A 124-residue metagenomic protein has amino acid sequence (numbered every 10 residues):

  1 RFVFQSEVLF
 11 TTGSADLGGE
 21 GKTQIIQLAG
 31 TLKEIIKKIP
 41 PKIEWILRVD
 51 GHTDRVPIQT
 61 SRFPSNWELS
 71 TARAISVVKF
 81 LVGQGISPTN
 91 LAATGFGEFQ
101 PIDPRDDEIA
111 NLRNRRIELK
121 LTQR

Functional and structural regions predicted by a protein language model:
R1, E44-W45: Short edge beta-strands and adjacent turn/loop segments
R1-F2, T23, K37: Charged linear interaction tracts used for macromolecular binding and regulation
R1-L9: Extended, gly/pro-poor, charged amphipathic helical "stalk/hinge" elements that serve as dimerization and scaffold
L9-Q27, W45, H52-R124: Periplasmic OmpA-like peptidoglycan-binding domain that tethers envelope proteins to the cell wall
K33-K42: Alpha-helix termini
